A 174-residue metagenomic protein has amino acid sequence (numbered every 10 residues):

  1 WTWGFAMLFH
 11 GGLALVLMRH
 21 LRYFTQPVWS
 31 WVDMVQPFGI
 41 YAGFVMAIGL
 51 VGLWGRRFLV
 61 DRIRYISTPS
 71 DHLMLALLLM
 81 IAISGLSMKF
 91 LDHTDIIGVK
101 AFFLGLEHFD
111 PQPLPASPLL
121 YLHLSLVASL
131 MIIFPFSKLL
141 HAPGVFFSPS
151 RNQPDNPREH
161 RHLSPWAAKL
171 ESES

Functional and structural regions predicted by a protein language model:
W1-L122, S129-P157, L163-S174: Long, contiguous internal "core" modules enriched in hydrophobic/ aromatic residues
